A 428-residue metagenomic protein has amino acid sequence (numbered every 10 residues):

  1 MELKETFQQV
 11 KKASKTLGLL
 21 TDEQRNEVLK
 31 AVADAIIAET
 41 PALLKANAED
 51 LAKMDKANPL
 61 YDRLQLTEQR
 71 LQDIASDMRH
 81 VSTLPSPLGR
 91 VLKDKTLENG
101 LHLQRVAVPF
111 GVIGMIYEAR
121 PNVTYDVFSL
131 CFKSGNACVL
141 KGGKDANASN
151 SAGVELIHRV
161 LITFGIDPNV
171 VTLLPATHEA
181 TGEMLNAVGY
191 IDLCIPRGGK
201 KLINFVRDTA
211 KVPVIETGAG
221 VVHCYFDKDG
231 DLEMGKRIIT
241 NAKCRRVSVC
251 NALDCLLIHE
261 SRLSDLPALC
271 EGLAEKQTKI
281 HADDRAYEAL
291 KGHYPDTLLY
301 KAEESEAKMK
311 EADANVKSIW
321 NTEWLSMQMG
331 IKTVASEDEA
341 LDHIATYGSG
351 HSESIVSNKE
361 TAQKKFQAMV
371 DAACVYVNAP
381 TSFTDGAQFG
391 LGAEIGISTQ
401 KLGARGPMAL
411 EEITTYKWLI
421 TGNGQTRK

Functional and structural regions predicted by a protein language model:
M1-H102: N-terminal Rossmann-like NAD(P)+-binding subdomain of aldehyde/semialdehyde dehydrogenases
A13-L19, L256-I258, S326-A335, G350-I355: Short, well-ordered beta-strand elements within core beta-sheets of diverse protein domains
A13-L20, A35-E39, A46, D50 (+15 more regions): Change "in soluble alpha/beta enzymes" to "in soluble alpha/beta proteins
D22-Q24, G165-V171, V247-A252, K279-R285 (+3 more regions): Flexible, glycine/charged-enriched surface loops at secondary-structure junctions
E27, E337, L341-R427: C-terminal core of ALDH-fold dehydrogenases
T40, A119, D126-S134, T163 (+2 more regions): ALDH superfamily catalytic-core signature
T83, L92-E233: Rossmann-like NAD(P) dinucleotide-binding subdomain of oxidoreductase/dehydrogenase enzymes
